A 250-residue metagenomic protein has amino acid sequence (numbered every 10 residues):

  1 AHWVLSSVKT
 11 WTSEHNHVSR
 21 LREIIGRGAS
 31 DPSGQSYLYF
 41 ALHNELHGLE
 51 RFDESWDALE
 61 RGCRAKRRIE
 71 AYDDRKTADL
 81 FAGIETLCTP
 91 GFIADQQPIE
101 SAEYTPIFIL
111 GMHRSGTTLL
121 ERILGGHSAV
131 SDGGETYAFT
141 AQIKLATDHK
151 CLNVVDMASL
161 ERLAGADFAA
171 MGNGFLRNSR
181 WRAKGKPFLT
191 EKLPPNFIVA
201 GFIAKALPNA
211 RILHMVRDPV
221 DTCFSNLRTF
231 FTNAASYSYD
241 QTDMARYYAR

Functional and structural regions predicted by a protein language model:
A1-R182: Alpha-helical solenoid repeat scaffolds of the TPR/TPR-like class and their adjacent stem/linker regions that mediate
G133, A138-F168, R182-R250: PAPS-dependent sulfotransferase catalytic domain
